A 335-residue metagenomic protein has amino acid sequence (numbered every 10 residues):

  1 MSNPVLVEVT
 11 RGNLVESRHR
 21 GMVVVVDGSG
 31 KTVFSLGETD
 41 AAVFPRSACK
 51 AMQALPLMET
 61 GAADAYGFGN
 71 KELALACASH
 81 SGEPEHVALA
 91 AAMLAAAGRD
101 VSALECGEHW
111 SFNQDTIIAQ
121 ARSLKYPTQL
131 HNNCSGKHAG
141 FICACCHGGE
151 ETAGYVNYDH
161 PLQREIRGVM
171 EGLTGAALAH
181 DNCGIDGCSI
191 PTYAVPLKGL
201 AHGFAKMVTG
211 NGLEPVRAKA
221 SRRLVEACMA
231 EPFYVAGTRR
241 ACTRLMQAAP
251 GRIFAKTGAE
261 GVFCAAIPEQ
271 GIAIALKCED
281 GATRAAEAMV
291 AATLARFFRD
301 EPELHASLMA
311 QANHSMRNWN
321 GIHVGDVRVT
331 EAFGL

Functional and structural regions predicted by a protein language model:
M1, G69-H180: Active-site-adjacent helix/loop patches that line small-molecule binding or acyl-intermediate pockets
M1-D40: Beta-lactamase-like hydrolase cores
R18-V23, A139, R167, E260-F263: Short glycine-rich loop/turn motifs
L36-F44, A76-H80, L124-N132, G184-P191 (+1 more regions): A short glycine/serine-rich beta->alpha loop
P45-A63: Active-site SXXK
K50-A54, L200, G271: Residue-level preference for non-acidic, small/hydrophobic
E59-Y66, A97-S102, G148-G154, P161-R167 (+3 more regions): Bacterial peptidoglycan biogenesis and beta-lactam-recognition machinery
A205-L335: Structured C-terminal helix/loop/strand segments within mature extracytoplasmic catalytic/sensor domains
